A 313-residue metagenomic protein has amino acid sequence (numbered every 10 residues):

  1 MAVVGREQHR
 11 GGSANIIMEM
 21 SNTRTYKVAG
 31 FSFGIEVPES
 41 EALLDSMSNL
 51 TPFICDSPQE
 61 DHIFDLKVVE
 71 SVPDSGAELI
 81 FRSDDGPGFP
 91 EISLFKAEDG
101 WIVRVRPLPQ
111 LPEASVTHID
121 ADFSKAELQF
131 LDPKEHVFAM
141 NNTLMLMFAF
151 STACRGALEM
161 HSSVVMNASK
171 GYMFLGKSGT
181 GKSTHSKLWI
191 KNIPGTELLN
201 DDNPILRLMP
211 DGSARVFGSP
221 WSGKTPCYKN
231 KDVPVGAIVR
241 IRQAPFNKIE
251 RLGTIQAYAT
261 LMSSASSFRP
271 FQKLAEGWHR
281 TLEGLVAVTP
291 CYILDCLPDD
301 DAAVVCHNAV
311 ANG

Functional and structural regions predicted by a protein language model:
M1-I17: N-terminal amphipathic/basic-hydrophobic helices that include classical n-h-c signal peptides and signal-anchor
I16-M173, S178, L188-E197, I205-G313: A noncatalytic interaction/capping subdomain that flanks phosphate/NTP-handling catalytic cores
K182: Conserved lysine of the Walker
H185: Hydrophobic positions on the alpha1 helix immediately C-terminal to the Walker A/P-loop
